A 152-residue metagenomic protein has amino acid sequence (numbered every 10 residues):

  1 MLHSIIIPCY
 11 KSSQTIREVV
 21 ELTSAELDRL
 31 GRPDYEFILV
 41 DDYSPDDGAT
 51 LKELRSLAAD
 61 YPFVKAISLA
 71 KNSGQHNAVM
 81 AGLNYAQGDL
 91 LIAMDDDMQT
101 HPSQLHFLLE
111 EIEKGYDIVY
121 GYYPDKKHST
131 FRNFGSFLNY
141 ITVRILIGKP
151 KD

Functional and structural regions predicted by a protein language model:
L2-S4, E36: Cell-envelope/extracellular polymer assembly enzymes that use nucleotide-activated donors
I7-L22, Y43: Active-site beta-to-alpha loop of glycosyltransferases that engages the nucleotide-sugar donor
K11, D41-P45, P124-H128: Short histidine/acidic/glycine/proline-rich micro-motifs that form metal- and phosphate-coordinating active-site loops
S12, R55-A58, K65, N84-A86 (+2 more regions): Non-catalytic cap/lid and distal C-terminal segments of serine-dependent acyl enzymes
V20-I67: Acidic donor-binding segment of Leloir-type glycosyltransferases
Y43-S44, S73, D97-Q99: A short, conserved beta-strand element in the Rossmann-like catalytic core that flanks the donor/metal-binding loop
I67-K71, Q75-Y85, L90, P102-D152: Acceptor/aglycone-binding surface of glycosyltransferases and processive sugar-polymer synthases
